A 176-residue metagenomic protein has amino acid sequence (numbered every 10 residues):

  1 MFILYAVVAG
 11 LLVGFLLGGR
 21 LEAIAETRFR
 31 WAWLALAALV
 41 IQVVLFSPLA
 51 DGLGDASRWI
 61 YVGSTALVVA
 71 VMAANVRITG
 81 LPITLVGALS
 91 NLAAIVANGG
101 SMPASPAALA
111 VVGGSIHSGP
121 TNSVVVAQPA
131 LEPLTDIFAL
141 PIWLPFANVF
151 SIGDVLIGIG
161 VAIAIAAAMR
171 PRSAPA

Functional and structural regions predicted by a protein language model:
M1-G63: Transmembrane alpha-helical insertion/packing segments
R20-E22, A167-A176: Membrane-interface capping segments at transmembrane-helix boundaries
A56-G63, A147-I159: Membrane-interface loop-to-helix entry segments
L67-A97: Interfacial segments of alpha-helical transmembrane regions
L85-S115: Transmembrane alpha-helix/helix-exit interface in multi-pass inner-membrane proteins
A104-V149: Extracytosolic (periplasmic/ER-lumenal) interhelical loops and adjacent juxtamembrane/interface segments of multi-pass
F146-F150, I163, R172: A C-terminal functional module that forms or caps the active site or interfaces directly with catalytic machinery
I159-M169: Membrane-interfacial alpha-helical segments at the cytosolic side of multi-pass membrane proteins
